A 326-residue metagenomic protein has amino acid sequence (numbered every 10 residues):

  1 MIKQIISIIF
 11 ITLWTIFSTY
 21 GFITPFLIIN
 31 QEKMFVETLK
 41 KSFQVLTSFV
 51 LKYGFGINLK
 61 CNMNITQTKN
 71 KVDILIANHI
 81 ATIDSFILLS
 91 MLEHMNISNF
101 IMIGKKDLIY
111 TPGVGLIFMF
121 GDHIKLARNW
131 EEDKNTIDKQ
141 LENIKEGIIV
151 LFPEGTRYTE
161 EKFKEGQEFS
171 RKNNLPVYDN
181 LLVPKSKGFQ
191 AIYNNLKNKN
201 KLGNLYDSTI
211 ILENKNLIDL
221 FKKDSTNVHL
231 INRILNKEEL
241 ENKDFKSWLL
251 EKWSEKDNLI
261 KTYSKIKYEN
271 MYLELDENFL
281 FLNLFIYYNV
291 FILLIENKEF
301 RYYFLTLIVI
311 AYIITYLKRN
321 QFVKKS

Functional and structural regions predicted by a protein language model:
M1-G21, M271-N320: Alpha-helical bilayer-embedded segments of polytopic membrane proteins, i.e., transmembrane/intramembrane helices
M1-I74, F86-I87: Membrane-anchoring hydrophobic helices of lipid-metabolizing enzymes
G54-L217: Soluble catalytic domains of membrane acyltransferases
F55-L59, I313-S326: Membrane-helix interfacial anchor on the cytosolic side
L217-K223: Short proline/glycine-enriched turn/loop segments at secondary-structure junctions
H229-L235: A glycine-rich helix N-cap at a beta->alpha junction
K237-E241: Short helix-loop capping/hinge motifs at secondary-structure junctions, enriched in acidic/polar residues
K243-I286: Juxtamembrane amphipathic/hinge helix adjacent to a transmembrane helix
